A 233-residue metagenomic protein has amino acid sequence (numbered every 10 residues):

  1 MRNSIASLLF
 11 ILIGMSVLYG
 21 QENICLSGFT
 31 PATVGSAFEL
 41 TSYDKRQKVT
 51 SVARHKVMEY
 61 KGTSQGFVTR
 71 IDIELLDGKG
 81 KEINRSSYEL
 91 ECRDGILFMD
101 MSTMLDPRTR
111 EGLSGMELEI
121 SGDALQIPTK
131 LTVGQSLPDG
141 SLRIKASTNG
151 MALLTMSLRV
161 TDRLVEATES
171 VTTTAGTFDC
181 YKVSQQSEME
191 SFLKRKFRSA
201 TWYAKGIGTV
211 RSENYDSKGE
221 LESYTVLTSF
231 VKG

Functional and structural regions predicted by a protein language model:
M1-S4: Positively charged n-region of N-terminal signal peptides that target proteins for export
S7-S16: Bacterial N-terminal signal peptides
L9, I24, D123: Generic anion/oxyanion-binding catalytic loop in active/binding sites
I13, T33, L113, I120 (+3 more regions): A generic structural signal for short, non-catalytic loop/turn and secondary-structure boundary residues
Q21-C92, R143-G233: Acidic, serine/threonine-rich low-complexity disordered tracts
T69-D139: Contiguous hydrophobic, core-forming segments of folded domains
